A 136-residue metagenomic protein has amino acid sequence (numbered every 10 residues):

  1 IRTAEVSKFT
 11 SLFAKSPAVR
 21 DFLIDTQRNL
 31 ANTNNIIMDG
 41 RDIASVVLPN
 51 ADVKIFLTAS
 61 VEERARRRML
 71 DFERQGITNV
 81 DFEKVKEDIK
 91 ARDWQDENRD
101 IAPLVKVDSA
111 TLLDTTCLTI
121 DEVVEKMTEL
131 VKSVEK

Functional and structural regions predicted by a protein language model:
I1-N35, E62, R74, D81-D100 (+2 more regions): ATP-dependent small-molecule kinase phosphotransfer cores that center on conserved nucleotide phosphate-binding segments
F22-F56: Phosphate/Mg2+-binding loops and adjacent switch elements in nucleotide/diphosphate-handling enzyme cores
M38-G40, V46, K86, A102-A110: Glycine/charge-rich, flexible interdomain linkers and switch-proximal surface loops that mediate coupling
I43-A44, A59-R64, C117-I120: Conserved nucleotide-binding/hydrolysis micro-motifs of P-loop NTPases
P49-L70, N79-K90: Conserved phosphate-donor/acceptor-positioning beta-strand/loop module used by diverse small-molecule
V53, V105-I120: Phosphate-binding beta-loop-alpha motif at adenosine-nucleotide cofactor sites
T119, V123-M127: Short, hydrophobic-biased amphipathic alpha-helical segments
K126-V134: C-terminal alpha-helix
